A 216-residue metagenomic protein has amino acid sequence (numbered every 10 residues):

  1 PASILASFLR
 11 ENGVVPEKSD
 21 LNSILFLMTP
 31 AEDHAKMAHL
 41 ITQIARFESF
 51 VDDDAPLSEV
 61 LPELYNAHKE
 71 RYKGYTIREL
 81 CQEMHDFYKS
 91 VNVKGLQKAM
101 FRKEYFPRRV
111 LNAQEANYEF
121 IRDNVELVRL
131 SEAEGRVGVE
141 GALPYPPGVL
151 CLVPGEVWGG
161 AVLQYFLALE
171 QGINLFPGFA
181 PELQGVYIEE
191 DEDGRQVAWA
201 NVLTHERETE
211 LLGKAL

Functional and structural regions predicted by a protein language model:
P1-L216: Non-catalytic terminal extensions of PLP-dependent enzymes
